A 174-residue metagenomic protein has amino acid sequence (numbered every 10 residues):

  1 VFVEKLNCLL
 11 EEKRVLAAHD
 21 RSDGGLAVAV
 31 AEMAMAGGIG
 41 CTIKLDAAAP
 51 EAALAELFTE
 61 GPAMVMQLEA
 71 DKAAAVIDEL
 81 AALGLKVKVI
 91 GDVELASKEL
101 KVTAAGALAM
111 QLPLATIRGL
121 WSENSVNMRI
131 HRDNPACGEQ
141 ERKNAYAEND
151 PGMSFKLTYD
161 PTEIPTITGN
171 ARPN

Functional and structural regions predicted by a protein language model:
V1-F58, A70-P173: Intein/HINT protein-splicing elements and their conserved insertion hotspots or analogous self-processing inserts
G61-A63: Short, solvent-exposed beta-strand edge segments and adjacent coil->beta transition regions
V65-E69: Short hydrophobic/aromatic beta-strand micro-patches that form the beta-sheet surface supporting nucleotide- or nucleic
